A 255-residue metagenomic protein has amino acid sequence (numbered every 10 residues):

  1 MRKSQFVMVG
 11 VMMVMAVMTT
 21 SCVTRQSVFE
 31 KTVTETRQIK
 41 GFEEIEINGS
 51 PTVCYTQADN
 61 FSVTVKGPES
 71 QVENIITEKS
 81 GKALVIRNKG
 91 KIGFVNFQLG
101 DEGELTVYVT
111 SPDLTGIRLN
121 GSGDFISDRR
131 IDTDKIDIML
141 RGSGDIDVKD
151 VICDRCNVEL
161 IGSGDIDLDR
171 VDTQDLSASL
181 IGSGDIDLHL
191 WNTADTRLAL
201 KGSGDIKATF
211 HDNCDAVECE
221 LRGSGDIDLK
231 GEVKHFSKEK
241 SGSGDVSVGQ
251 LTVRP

Functional and structural regions predicted by a protein language model:
R2-M8, C22-N120, D124-M139, D150-E159 (+5 more regions): Acidic (Asp/Glu) and glycine-rich low-complexity loops/linkers that are typically intrinsically disordered
V7-M15: Sec-dependent N-terminal signal peptides
V17-S21: C-terminal motif of bacterial Sec signal peptides marking the signal peptidase cleavage site
V53, G93, F125-I126, D145-I146 (+4 more regions): Short beta-strands and strand-coil junctions in structured, solvent-facing domains, enriched
S70-Q71, R118, D147, D167 (+2 more regions): Poly-acidic low-complexity segments
I166-P255: Short, surface-exposed interaction patches in beta-rich subdomains that mediate adhesion/assembly near membranes
